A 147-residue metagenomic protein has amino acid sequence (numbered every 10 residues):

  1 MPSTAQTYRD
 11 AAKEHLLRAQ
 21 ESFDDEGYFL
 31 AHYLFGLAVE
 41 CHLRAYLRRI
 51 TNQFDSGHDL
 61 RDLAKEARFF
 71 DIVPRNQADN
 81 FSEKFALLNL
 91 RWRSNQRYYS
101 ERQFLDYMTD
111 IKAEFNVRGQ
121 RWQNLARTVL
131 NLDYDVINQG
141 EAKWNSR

Functional and structural regions predicted by a protein language model:
P2-Q6, D10, D25-Y33: Short, solvent-exposed segments of well-ordered alpha helices
P2-S3, D10, L47-R147: Long, charged low-complexity segments
Y8-H15, C41: Amphipathic, well-ordered alpha-helical segments in soluble domains
L16, F23-D24: Hydrophobic/aromatic side-chain positions at a characteristic register within alpha-helices of tetratricopeptide repeats
R18-A19, N76: General secondary-structure edge motif
A19, G27-L47: Short, hydrophobic, well-ordered secondary-structure elements
